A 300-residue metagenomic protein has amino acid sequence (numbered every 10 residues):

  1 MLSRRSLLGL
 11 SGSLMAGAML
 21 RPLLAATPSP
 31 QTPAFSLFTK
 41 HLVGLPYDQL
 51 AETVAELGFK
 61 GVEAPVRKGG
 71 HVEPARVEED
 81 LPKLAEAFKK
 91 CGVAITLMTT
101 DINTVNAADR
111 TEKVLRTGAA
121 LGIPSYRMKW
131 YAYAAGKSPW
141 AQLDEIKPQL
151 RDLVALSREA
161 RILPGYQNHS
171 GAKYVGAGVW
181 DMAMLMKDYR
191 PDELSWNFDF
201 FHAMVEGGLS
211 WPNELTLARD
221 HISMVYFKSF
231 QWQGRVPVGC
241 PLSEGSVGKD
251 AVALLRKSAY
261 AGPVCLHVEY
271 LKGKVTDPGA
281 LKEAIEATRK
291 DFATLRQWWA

Functional and structural regions predicted by a protein language model:
L2-S13, G17-A34, L45-L57, G176-F198 (+1 more regions): Histidine-acidic metal/acid-base catalytic patches
S11-L20, D48-A51, A87, C91-A94 (+3 more regions): Active-site acidic/histidine proton-transfer and metal-coordination neighborhood in alpha/beta enzyme cores
P33-L37, V62-A64, I95-T100, Y126-M128 (+4 more regions): Hydrophobic faces of well-ordered beta-strands that scaffold small-molecule active sites in alpha/beta enzyme cores
F38-L42, R67, T100-N103, Y131-Y133 (+4 more regions): Active-site beta-loop-alpha junctions enriched in small/polar residues
H41, A75, T104-V105, L143-D144 (+1 more regions): Residue-level marker of alpha-helix boundaries and capping positions
L50-P65, G122: Catalytic domains of carbohydrate-active enzymes, especially glycoside hydrolases
P65-K83: Glycine-rich, proline-tolerant flexible connector loops at the mouths of alpha/beta enzymes
H71-V72, V105, A135, Y174 (+2 more regions): Generic structural signal for helix capping and beta-alpha/helix-loop junctions
